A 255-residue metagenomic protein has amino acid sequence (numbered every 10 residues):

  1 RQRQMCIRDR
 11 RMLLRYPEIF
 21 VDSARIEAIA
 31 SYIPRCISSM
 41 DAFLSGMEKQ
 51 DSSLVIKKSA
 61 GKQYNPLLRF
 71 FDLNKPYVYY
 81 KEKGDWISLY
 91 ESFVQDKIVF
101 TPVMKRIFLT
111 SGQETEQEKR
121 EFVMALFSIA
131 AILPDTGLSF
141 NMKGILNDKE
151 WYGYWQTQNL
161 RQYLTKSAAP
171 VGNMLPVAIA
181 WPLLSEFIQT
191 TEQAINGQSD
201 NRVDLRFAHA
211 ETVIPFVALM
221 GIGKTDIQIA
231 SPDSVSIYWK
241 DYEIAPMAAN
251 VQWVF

Functional and structural regions predicted by a protein language model:
R1: Conserved, function-defining core regions and hallmark residues within catalytic/recognition domains
Q4-R25, S31-D204, A208-F255: Signature for phosphate-centric chemistry
